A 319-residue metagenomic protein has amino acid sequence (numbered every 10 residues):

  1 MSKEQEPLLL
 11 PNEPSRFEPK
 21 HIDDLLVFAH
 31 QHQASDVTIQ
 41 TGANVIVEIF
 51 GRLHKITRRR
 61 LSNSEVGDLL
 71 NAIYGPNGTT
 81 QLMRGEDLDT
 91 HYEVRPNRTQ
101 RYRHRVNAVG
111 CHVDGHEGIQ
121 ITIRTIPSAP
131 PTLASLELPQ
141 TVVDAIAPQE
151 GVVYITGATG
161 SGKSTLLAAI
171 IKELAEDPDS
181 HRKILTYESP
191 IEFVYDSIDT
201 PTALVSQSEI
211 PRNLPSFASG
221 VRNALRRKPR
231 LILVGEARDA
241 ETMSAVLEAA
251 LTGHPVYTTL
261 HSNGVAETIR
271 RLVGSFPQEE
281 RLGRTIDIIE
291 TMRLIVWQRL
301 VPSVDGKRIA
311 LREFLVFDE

Functional and structural regions predicted by a protein language model:
S2-E319: Short, flexible helix-loop junctions that flank or precede catalytic/ligand sites
